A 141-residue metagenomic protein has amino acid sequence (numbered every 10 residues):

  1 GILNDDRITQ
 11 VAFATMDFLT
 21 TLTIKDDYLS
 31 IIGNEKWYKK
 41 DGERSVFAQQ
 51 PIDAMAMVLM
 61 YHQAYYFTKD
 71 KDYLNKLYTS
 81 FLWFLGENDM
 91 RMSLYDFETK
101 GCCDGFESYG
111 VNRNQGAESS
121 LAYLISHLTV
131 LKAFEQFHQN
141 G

Functional and structural regions predicted by a protein language model:
G1-G141: Glycan-recognition and catalytic cores of secretory/periplasmic carbohydrate-active enzymes
